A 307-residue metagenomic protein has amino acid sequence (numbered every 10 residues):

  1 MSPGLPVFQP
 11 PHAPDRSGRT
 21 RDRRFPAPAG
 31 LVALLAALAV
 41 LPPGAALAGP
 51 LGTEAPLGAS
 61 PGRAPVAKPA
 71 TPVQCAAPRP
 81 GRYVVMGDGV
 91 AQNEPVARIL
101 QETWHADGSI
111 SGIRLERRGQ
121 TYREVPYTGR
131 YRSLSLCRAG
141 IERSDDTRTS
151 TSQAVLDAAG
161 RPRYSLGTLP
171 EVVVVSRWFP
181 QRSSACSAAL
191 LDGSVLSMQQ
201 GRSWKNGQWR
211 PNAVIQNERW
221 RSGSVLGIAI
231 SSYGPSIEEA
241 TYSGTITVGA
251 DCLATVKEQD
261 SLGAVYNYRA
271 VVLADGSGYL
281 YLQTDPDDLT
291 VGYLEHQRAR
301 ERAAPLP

Functional and structural regions predicted by a protein language model:
M1-P26: N-terminal secretory signal peptides that target proteins for export/translocation
T20-P28, A67, R302-A304: General helical structural elements
G30-P42: Bacterial N-terminal signal peptides
G44-L47: Sec/Tat signal peptide C-region and signal peptidase I cleavage site
G49-P307: Mature soluble binding/inhibitory domains
